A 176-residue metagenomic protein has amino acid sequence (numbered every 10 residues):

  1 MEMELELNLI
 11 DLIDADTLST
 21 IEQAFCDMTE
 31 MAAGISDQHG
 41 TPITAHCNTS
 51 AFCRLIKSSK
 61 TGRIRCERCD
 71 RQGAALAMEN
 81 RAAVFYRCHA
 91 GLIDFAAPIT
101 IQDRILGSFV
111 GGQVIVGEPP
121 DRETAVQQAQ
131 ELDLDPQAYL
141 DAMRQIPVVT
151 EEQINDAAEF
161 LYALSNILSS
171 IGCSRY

Functional and structural regions predicted by a protein language model:
E2-G91: Structured interaction and signal-relay segments at domain junctions
L5-L9, Q145-V148, E152: Short coil/turn segments at secondary-structure junctions
I10, T17, Q153-D156, F160-Y176: Signal-transducing alpha-helical linker
E30-A33, I64-E67, E151, S169 (+1 more regions): Residue-level signal for secondary-structure boundary elements
T49, D70-R71, R122, P136-Y139: Alpha-helix initiation and N-capping motif
R68-Q130, Q145, E152-D156, F160 (+1 more regions): Sensory/regulatory domains in signal-transduction proteins
Q130-P136: Active-site gating loops and adjacent loop-to-helix segments of metal-dependent hydrolytic enzymes
A138-V149, N166, C173-Y176: Regulatory/sensor and coupling segments of signal-transduction and defense proteins
